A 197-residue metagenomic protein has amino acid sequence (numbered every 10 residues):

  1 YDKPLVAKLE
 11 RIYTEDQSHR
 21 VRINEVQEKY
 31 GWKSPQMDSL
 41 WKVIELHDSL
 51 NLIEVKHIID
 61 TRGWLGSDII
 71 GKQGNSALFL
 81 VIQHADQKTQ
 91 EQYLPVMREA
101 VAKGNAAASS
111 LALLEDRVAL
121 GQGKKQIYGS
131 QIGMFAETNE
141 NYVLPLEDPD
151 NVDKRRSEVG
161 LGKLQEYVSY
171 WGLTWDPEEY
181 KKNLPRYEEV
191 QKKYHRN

Functional and structural regions predicted by a protein language model:
Y1-Q73, H84-K88: Preference for long, solvent-exposed alpha-helical segments and helix-linker "stalks"
E45, S49, Q87-E91, G104 (+1 more regions): Generic detection of long, well-ordered alpha-helical segments
N51-E54, Q90-Y93, S110, D148-R155: Stable alpha-helical elements in mature extracytoplasmic
K56-G133: Mature extracellular/secreted ectodomains of secretory-pathway proteins
G71, D86, A107, D148-N151 (+2 more regions): Helix N-cap and loop-to-helix transition residues
S109-G121, E147, Y187, Y194-N197: Alpha-helical solenoid repeat scaffolds
Q126-R156, Y167-V168: Betabetaalpha-Me/HNH-type nuclease active-site subdomain
N151-N197: A cross-kingdom marker for long, charged
